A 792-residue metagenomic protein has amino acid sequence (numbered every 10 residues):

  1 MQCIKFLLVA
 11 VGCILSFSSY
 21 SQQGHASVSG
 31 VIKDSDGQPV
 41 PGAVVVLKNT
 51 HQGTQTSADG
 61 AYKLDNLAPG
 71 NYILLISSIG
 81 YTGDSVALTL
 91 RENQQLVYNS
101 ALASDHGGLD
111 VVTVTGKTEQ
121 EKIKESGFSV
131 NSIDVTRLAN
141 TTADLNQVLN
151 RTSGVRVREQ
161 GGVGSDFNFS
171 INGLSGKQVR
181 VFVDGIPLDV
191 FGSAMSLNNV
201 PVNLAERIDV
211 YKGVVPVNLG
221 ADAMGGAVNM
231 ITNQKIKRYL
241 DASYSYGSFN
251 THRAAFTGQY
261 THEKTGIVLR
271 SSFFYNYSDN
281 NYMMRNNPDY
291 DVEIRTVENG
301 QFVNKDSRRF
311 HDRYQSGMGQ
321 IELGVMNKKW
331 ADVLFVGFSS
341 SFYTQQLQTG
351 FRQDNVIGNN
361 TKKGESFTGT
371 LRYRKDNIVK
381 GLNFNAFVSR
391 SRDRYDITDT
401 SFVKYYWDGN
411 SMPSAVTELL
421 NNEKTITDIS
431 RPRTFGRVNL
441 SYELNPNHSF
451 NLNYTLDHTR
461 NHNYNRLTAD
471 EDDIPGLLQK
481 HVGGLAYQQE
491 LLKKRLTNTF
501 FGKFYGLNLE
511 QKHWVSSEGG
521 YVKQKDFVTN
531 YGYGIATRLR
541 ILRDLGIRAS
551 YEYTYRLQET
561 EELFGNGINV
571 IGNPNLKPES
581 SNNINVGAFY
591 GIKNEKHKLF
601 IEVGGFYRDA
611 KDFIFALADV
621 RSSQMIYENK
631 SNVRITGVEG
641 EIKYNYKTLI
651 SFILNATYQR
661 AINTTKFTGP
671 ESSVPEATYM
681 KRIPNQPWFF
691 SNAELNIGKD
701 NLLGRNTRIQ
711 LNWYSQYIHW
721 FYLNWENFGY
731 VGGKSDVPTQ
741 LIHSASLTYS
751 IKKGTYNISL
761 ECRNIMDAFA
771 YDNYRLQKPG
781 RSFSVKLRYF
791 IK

Functional and structural regions predicted by a protein language model:
I4, F606-D612, W713-K792: C-terminal beta-signal and adjacent terminal beta-strands/loops of Gram-negative outer-membrane beta-barrel proteins
K33-Q38, A43-K48, S77-Y81, R91 (+1 more regions): Short, acidic, small-residue-rich periplasmic hinge/interaction motif at the N-terminus of Gram-negative outer-membrane
D65-N66, I186-G213: Short acidic/polar hinge/loop motifs at secondary-structure boundaries that mediate gating or recognition
V130, N146-P187: Extracytoplasmic beta-strand/coil segments of soluble accessory domains associated with Gram-negative outer-membrane
V202-D241: A beta-strand signature from Gram-negative outer-membrane beta-barrel systems, especially the internal plug domain
Q320-Y343, K362-E552, K596-G605, I653-N655: Face-selective signature of the C-terminal outer-membrane beta-barrel domain
R548-E552, R556, E579-T636, T657 (+1 more regions): Membrane-embedded beta-barrel scaffold of Gram-negative outer-membrane proteins
I601, G605-D609, E628-Y722: Gram-negative outer-membrane beta-barrel transporters
